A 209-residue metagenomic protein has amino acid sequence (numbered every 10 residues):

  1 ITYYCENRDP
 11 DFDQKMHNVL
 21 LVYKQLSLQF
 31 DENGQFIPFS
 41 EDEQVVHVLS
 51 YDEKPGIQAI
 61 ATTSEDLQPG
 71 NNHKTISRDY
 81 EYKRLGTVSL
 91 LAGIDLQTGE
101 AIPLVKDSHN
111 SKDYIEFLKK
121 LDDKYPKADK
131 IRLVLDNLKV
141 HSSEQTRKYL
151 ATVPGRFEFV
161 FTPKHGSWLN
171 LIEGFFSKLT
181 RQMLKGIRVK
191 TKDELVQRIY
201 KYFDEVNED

Functional and structural regions predicted by a protein language model:
I1-R84: Charge-mixed, compositionally biased segments that are often intrinsically disordered regulatory tracts
S50, A128-N137: Acidic beta-strand-to-loop metal/phosphate-binding motif
Y51-E53, L96, N137, K164: Residues immediately flanking
G70-D129: Electropositive, glycine- and tryptophan-enriched low-complexity nucleic-acid-binding patches
S77-Y82, A151-L171, I187-V189: RNase H-like polynucleotidyl transferase catalytic core
H109-N110, L133-Q145, K164-L169: Acidic, metal-coordinating catalytic cores used for nucleic-acid/nucleotide bond scission and strand-transfer chemistry
D136-N137, V160-R181, D193: RNase H-like two-metal-ion nuclease catalytic core shared by retroviral integrases and related mobile-element nucleases
E173-D209: C-terminal anion-handling pockets and recognition modules
